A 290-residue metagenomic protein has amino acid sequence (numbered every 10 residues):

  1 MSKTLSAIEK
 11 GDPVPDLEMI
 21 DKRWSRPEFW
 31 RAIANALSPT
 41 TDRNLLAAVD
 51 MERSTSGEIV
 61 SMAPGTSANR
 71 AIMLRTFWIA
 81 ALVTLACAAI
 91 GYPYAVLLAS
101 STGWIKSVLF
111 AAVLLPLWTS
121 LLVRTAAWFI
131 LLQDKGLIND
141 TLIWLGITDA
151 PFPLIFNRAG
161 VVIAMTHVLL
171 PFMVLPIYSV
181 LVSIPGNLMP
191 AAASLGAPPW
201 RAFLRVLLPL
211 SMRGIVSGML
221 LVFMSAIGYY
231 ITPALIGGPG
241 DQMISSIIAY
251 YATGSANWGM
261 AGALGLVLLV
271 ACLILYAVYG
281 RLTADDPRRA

Functional and structural regions predicted by a protein language model:
M1-R70: Membrane-topology segments of multi-pass transport proteins
L82-L114, F129, V182-M189, R281: Transmembrane-helix boundary motif in ABC transporter permease subunits
A89-Y92, V123-A126, N139, H167-M189 (+1 more regions): Membrane-embedded alpha-helices of multi-pass transport/permease systems
S101-L109, I138, P199-W200, G214-I215 (+1 more regions): Membrane-helix interface segments
V113, H167, M173-Y178, I184-P185 (+1 more regions): Transmembrane alpha-helices
R124-T166, I236-P239: Membrane-interfacial helix termini and adjacent extracytoplasmic/periplasmic loops of multi-pass transporters
Y178-M189, A193, G262-A290: C-terminal transmembrane helix and the adjacent membrane-cytosol boundary/short C-terminal tail of inner/organellar
A234, G238-G280: Interhelical loop and adjacent transmembrane-helix boundary motif in polytopic membrane transport permeases
